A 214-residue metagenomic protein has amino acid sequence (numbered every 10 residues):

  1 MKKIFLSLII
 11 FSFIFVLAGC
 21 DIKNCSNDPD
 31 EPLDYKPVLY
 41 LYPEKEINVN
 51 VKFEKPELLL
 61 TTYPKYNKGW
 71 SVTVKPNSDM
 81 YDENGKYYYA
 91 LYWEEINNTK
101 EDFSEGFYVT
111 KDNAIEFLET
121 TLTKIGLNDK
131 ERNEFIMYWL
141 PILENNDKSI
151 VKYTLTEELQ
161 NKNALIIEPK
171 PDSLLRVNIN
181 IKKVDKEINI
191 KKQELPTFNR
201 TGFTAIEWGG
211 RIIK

Functional and structural regions predicted by a protein language model:
M1-I4: Positively charged n-region of N-terminal signal peptides that target proteins for export
L6-I14: Hydrophobic helical h-region of N-terminal Sec-dependent signal peptides in bacterial secretory/periplasmic proteins
V16-G19: C-terminal motif of bacterial Sec signal peptides marking the signal peptidase cleavage site
I22-K214: Protease-labile, long low-complexity intrinsically disordered regions enriched in Pro/Ser/Thr
